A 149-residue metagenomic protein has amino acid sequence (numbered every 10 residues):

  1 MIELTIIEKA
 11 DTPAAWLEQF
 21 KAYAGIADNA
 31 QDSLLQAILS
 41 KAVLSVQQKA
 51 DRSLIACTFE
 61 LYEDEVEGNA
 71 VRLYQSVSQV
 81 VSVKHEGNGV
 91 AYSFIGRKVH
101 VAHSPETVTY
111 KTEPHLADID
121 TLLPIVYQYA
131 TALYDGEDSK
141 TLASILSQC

Functional and structural regions predicted by a protein language model:
M1-C149: Divalent metal-cofactor coordination and adjacent catalytic microenvironments
